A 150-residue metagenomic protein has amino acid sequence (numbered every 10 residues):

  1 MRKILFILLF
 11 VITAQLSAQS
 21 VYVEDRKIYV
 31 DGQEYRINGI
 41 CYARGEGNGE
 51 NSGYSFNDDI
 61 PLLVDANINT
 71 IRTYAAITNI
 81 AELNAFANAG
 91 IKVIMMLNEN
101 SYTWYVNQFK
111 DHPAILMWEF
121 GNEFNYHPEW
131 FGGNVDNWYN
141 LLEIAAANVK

Functional and structural regions predicted by a protein language model:
R2-K3, R72, K150: Basic side chains
K3-L16: Sec-dependent N-terminal signal peptides
F10, L97-E99, G121-F124: Short, flexible active-site-adjacent loop segments at beta-strand->alpha-helix junctions, enriched in small/polar
Q19-K110, A114-M117: Active-site-adjacent substrate/metal-binding segments within catalytic domains of carbohydrate-active enzymes
S52-F56, N79, N125, G133-W138: General structural signal for secondary-structure boundaries
M95, P128, L141-I144: Conserved anion-binding
W104-D136: Active-site groove signature of glycoside hydrolases
N134-K150: Noncatalytic carbohydrate-binding groove/subsite architecture in carbohydrate-active enzymes
